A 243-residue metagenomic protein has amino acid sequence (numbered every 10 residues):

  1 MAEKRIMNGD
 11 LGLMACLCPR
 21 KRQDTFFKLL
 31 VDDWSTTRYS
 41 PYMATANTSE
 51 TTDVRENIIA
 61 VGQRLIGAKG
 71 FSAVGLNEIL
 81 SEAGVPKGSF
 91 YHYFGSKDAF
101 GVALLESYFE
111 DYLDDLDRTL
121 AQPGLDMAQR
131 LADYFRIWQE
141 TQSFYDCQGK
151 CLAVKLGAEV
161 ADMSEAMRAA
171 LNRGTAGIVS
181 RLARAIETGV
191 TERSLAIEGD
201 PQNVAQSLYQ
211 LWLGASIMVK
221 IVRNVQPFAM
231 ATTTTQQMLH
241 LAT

Functional and structural regions predicted by a protein language model:
A2-D53: N-terminal intrinsically disordered/low-complexity leader segments
A44, N57, V61-A103: Helix-turn-helix
E56, A60, C151-V154: Short alpha-helical elements of helix-turn-helix
A103, D117-G149, P201-L208: Hydrophobic alpha-helical connector segments
E106-Y112: Short, basic, alpha-helical segments at the C-terminal edge of helix-turn-helix-like DNA-binding modules
R130, F144-A166: Amphipathic alpha-helical segments used for helix-helix packing
T141-F144, T188, L208-Q226, M238-T243: Amphipathic C-terminal alpha-helical segment
V160-M167, T175-V204, L241-T243: Hydrophobic alpha-helical bundle segments that form small-molecule/ligand-binding pockets
